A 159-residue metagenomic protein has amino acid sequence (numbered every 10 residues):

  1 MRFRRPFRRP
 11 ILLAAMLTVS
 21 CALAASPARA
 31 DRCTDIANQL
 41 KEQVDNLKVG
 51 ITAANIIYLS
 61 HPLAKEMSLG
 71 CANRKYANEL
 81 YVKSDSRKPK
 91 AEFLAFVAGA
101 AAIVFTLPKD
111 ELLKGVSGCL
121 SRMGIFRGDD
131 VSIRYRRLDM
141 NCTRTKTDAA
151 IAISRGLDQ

Functional and structural regions predicted by a protein language model:
R2-A15: Bacterial N-terminal signal peptides that target proteins for export
A14-A22: Bacterial N-terminal signal peptides
A24-A30: Sec/Tat signal peptide C-region and signal peptidase I cleavage site
A28, L47-I56, T106-R136: Short glycine-rich, low-complexity/disordered patches
D31-K75: N-terminal secretory signal peptides
Q39-V44, A77-K83, F126-D129, A149-S154: Extracellular/mature segments of secreted proteins
M67, A72-M123: Long, charged/polar, surface-exposed segments that mediate recognition or autoinhibition
D130-L157: Short, exposed beta-strand-loop hairpins at the edges of beta-sheets in extracellular/periplasmic proteins
